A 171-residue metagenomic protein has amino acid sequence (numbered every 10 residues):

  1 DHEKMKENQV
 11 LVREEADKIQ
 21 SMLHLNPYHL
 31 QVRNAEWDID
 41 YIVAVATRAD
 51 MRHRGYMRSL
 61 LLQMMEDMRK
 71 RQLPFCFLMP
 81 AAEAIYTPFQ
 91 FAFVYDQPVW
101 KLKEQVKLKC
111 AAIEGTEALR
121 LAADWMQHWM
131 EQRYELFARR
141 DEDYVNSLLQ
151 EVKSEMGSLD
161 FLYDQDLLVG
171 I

Functional and structural regions predicted by a protein language model:
D1-Q31, E135-S158: Active-site rim helix/loop that mediates acceptor-substrate recognition in acyltransferases
K6-E7, A35-W37, Y56-S59: Recognition helices and adjacent regulatory flanks at domain boundaries
V12, K18-Y28, I39-A46, F77 (+2 more regions): Conserved beta-strand in the GNAT
Y28-L30, D50, E83: Short coil/turn motifs at secondary-structure junctions
M51-Q63: Conserved acetyl-CoA pyrophosphate-binding loop and the N-cap/start of the following alpha-helix in GNAT-like
D67: Short alpha-helical functional segments enriched in proximate histidine and acidic residues
K70-P74, P80-P98: Conserved active-site alpha-helix within GNAT-family acetyltransferase domains
Q97-I171: Amide-forming acyltransferase catalytic core, primarily the GNAT-like/NAT-type and related acyltransferase folds
